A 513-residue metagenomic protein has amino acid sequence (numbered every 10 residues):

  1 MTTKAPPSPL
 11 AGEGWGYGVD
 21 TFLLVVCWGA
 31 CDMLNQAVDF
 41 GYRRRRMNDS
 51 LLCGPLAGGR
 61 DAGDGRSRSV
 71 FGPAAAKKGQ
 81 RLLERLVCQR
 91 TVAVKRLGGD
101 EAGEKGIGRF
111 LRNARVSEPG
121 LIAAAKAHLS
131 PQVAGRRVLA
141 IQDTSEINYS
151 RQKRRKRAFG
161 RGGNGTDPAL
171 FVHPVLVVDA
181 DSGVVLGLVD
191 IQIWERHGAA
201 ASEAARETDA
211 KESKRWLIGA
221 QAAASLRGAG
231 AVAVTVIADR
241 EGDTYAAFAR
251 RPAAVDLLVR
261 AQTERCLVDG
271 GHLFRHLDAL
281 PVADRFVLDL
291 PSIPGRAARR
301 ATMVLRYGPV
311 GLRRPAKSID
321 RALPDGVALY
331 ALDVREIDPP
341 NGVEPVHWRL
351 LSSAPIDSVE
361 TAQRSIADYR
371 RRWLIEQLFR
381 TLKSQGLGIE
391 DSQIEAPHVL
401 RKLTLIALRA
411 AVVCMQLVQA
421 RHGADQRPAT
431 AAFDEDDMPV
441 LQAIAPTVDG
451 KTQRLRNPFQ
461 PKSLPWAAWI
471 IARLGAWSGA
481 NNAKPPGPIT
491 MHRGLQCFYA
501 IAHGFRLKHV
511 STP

Functional and structural regions predicted by a protein language model:
T2-P9: Extreme N-terminal basic, low-complexity initiation segments that serve as generic localization/processing leaders
G12-G14: Glycine-biased, low-complexity coil/linker segments
Y17, F22, F40-Y42: Aromatic (phenylalanine/tyrosine) cluster motif
D20, D32-N35: Intrinsic-disorder-associated, low-complexity terminal segments enriched in Asp/Asn/His/Tyr and depleted of Lys/Arg
D20-V26, R151: Ubiquitous "structural anchor" signal
L34-K156, N164-F171, L176-P513: Single, function-defining residue in the core of a domain
F159: Amphipathic hydrophobic-ligand
